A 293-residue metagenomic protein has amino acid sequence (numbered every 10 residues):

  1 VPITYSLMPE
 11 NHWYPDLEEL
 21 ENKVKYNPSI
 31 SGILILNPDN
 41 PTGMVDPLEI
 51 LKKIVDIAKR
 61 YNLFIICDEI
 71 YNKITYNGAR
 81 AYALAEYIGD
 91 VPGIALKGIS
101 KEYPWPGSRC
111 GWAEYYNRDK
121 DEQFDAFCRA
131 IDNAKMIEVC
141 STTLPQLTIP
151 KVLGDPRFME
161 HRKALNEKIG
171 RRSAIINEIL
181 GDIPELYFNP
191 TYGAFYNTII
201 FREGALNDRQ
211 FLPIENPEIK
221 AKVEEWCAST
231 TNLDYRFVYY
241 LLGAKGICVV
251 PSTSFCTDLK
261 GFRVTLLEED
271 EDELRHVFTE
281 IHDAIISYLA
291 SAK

Functional and structural regions predicted by a protein language model:
V1-P2: Substrate-binding/gating loop at the entrance of the active-site cleft, primarily in PLP-dependent aminotransferase-like
L7-R80: Active-site phosphate-binding strand-loop segment of PLP-dependent enzymes
L20, I33, N40, D68 (+7 more regions): Generic structural signal for small/hydrophobic residues in well-ordered secondary structure, especially within
R60-Y61, V91, K245: Helix C-cap/helix->beta junction micro-motif
E86-G170, A174-I183, Y187, E280-I285 (+1 more regions): Conserved core segment of the aminotransferase class I/II
L96, Y187-Y192, T253-S254, K293: Short beta-strand
N166-N177, Y187-L206, Q210-E225, D258: Conserved glycine-rich beta-strand-loop-beta hairpin in the small C-terminal domain of fold type I
P217-K222, W226-K293: PLP-dependent enzyme catalytic core of the Aspartate aminotransferase-like
